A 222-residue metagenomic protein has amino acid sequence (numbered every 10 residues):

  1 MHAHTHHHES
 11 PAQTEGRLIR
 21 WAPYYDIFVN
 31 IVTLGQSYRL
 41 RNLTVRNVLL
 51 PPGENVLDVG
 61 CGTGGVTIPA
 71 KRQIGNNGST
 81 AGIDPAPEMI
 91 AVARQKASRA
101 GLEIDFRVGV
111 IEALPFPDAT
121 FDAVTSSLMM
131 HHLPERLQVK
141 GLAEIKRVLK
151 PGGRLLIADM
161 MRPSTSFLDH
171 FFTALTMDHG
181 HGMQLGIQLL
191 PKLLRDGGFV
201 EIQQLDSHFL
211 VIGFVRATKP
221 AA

Functional and structural regions predicted by a protein language model:
E9-Q13, R17, F28, V139 (+2 more regions): C-terminal alpha-helical "lid/dimerization" subdomain adjacent to the S-adenosyl-L-methionine
G35-P52: Conserved alpha-helix/loop element of class I SAM-dependent methyltransferases that forms part of the SAM/SAH-binding
L57-A113: Class I SAM-dependent methyltransferase SAM/SAH-binding core
N76-N77, L149-R154: Short glycine-dipeptide loop
E112-V124: A short acidic, Gly/Pro-enriched loop at the edge of an enzyme's catalytic core that lines a small-molecule cofactor
A123-R136: A short SAM/SAH-binding and catalytic strip from SAM-dependent methyltransferases
V139-P151: A short glycine-rich, Lys/Arg-flanked "PGG" loop and its adjoining helix->strand segment in the class I
V215-A222: C-terminal lobe and adjacent flexible extensions of AdoMet/dcAdoMet transferase-like proteins
